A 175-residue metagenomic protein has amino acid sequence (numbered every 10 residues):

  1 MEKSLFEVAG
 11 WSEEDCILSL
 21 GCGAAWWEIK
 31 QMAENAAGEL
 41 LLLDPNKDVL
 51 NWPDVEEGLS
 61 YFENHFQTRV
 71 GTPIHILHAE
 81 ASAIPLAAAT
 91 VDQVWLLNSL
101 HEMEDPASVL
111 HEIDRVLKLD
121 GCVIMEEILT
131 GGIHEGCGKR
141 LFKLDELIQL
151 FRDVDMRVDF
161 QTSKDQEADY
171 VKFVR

Functional and structural regions predicted by a protein language model:
M1-D15, W26-A33: Conserved alpha-helix/loop element of class I SAM-dependent methyltransferases that forms part of the SAM/SAH-binding
M1-S4, W52-D54, R140: Conserved SAM-binding loop and adjacent beta-strand
C16, E39, D120-C122: Short glycine-centered segments of the SAM/dcSAM-binding site in methyltransferase folds
L18-A83: Class I SAM-dependent methyltransferase SAM/SAH-binding core
L43-P45, C122-V174: C-terminal alpha-helical "lid/dimerization" subdomain adjacent to the S-adenosyl-L-methionine
S82-V94: A short acidic, Gly/Pro-enriched loop at the edge of an enzyme's catalytic core that lines a small-molecule cofactor
D92-D105: A short SAM/SAH-binding and catalytic strip from SAM-dependent methyltransferases
A107-C122: A short glycine-rich, Lys/Arg-flanked "PGG" loop and its adjoining helix->strand segment in the class I
